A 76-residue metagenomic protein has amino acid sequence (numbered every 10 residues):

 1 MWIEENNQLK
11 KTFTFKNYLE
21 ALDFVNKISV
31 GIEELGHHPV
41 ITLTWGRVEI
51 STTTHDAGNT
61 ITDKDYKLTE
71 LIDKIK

Functional and structural regions predicted by a protein language model:
M1-Q8: Short aromatic-glycine-(Arg/Gly/Cys) micro-motifs in beta-strand/loop hairpins
E4, K27-P39: Short arginine-rich
N6, L43-R47: Short Gly/Ser/Thr- and Asp/Glu-enriched loop/turn motifs at secondary-structure junctions
L9, V48-S51: Short, aliphatic-rich beta-strand segments
L9-K16: Short, well-ordered beta-strand elements within core beta-sheets of diverse protein domains
N17-N26: Short amphipathic alpha-helices within nucleic acid-binding modules
E34-T44, E70-K76: A short N-terminal helical cap/helix-turn-helix that marks the beginning of AMP-binding/adenylate-forming
I50-I75: C-terminal structural segments of small proteins and small subunits
